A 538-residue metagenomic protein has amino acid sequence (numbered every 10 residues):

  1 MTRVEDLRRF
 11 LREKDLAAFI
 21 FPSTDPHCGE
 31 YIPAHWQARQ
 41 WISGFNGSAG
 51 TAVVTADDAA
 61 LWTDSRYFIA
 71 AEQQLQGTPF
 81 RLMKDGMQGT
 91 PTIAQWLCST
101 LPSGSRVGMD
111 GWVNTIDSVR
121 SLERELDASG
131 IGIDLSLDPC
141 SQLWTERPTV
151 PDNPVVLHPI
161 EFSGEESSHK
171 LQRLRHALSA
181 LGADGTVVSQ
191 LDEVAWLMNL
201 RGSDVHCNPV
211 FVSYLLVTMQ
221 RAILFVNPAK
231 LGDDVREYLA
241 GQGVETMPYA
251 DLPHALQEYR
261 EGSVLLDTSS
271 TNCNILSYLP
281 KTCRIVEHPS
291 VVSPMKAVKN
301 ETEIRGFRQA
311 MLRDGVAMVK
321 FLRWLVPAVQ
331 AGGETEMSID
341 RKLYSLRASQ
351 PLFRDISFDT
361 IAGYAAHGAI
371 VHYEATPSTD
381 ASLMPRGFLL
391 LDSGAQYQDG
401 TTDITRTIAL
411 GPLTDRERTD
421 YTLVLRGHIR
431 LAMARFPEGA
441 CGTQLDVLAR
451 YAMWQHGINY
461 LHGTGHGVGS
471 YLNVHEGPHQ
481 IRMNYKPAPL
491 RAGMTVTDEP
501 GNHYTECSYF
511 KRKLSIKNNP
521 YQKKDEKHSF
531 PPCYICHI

Functional and structural regions predicted by a protein language model:
M1-I538: Active-site neighborhoods and metal-handling regions in enzymes and metal-associated proteins
